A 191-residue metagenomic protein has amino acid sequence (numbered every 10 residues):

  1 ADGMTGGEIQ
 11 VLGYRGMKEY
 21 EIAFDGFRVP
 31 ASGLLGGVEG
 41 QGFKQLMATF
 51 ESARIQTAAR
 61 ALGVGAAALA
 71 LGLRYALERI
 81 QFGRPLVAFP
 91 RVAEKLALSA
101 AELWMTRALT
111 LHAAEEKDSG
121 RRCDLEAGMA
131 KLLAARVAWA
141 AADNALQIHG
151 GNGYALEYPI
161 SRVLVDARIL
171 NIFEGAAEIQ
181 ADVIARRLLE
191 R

Functional and structural regions predicted by a protein language model:
A1-A66, A70, R74, R84 (+1 more regions): FAD-binding core of flavoproteins
L73, L77-V87, A100-L133, L146-G151: C-terminal helix-coil-helix/basic helical segment that borders enzyme active sites and/or dimer interfaces and provides
V87-K95: Amphipathic alpha-helical coiled-coil segments
V137-A145: Hydrophobic alpha-helical segments of membrane proteins
H149-R191: Glycine-rich phosphate/cofactor-binding loops in nucleotide/flavin-utilizing enzymes
